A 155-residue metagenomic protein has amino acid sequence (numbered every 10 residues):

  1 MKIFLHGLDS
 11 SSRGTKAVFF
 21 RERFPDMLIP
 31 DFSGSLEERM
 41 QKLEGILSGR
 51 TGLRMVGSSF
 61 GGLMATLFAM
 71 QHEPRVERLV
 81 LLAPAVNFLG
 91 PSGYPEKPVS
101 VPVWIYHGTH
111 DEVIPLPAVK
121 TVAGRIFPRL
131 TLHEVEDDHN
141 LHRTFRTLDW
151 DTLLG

Functional and structural regions predicted by a protein language model:
M1-T51: Active-site catalytic motif of lipid deacylating hydrolases and related acyltransferases
S10-S11, N87-F88, H110-I114, H139-N140: Acidic catalytic loop of the alpha/beta-hydrolase fold
K16-A17, P115-G124, R146: Short alpha-helix in the alpha/beta-hydrolase fold that links the catalytic acid
P30-F32, L132-D138: Short glycine-rich catalytic loops that host catalytic nucleophiles or stabilize transition states across multiple
G57-T66: Gly/Ala-rich beta-loop-alpha elbow adjacent to hydrolase catalytic centers
P74-N87, P102: A conserved short beta-strand
V99, W104-H107, D111: Short beta-strand/loop motif that positions the catalytic acidic residue of the alpha/beta-hydrolase fold
D137-L148: Catalytic histidine-centered segment of alpha/beta-hydrolase-like enzymes
